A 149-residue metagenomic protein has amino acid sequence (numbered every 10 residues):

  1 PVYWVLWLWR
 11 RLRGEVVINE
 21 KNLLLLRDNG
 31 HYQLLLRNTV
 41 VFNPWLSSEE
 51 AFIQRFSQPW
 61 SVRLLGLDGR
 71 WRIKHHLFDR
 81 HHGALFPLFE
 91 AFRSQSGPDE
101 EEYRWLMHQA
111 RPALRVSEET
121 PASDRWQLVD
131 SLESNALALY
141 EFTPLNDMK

Functional and structural regions predicted by a protein language model:
P1-E20: Catalytic cores of secreted or luminal carbohydrate-active enzymes
V2, K21, G30, Q58-W60 (+1 more regions): Residues that flank catalytic or metal-binding motifs in active/ligand-binding sites
N19-N29, Q127-L128: Short, surface-exposed beta-strand/loop micro-motifs that present aromatic residues
L25-V41: Hard-cation-handling environments
R37-K149: C-terminal beta-sandwich/jelly-roll accessory domains of carbohydrate-active enzymes
